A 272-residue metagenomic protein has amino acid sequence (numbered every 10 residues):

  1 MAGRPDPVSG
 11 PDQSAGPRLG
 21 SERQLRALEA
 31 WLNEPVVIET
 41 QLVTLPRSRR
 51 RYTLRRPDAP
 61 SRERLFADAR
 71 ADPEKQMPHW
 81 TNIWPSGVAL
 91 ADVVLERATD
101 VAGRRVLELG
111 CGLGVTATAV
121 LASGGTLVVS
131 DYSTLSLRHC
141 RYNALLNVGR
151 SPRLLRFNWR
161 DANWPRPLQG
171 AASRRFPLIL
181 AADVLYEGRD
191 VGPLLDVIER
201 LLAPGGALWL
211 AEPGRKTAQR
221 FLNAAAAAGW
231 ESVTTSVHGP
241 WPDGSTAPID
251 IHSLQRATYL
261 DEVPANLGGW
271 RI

Functional and structural regions predicted by a protein language model:
M1-I272: S-adenosylmethionine-dependent methyltransferases
